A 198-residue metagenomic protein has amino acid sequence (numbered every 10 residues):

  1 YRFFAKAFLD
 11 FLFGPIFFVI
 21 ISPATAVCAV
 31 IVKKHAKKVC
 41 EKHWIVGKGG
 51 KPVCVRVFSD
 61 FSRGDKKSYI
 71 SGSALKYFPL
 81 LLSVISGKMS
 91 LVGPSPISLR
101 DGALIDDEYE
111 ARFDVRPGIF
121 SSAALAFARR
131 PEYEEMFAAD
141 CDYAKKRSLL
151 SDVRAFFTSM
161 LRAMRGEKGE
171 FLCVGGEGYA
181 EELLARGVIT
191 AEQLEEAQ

Functional and structural regions predicted by a protein language model:
Y1-S62, A155-Q198: A hydrophobic, helix-centered structural microdomain
F4-F8, I70, A74-Y77, S148-D152: An acidic site on a long C-lobe helix of protein kinase domains
I16, K67-I70, D142: Generic anion/oxyanion-binding catalytic loop in active/binding sites
A26-V30, K42-V46, F78, D106-F113 (+1 more regions): Intrinsically disordered, low-complexity boundary segments flanking structured domains
K38-Y69, F120-A138: Short, glycine-rich, amphipathic interfacial segments at transmembrane boundaries or analogous
V57-S122, F156-S159: A short, structured surface patch at a secondary-structure boundary
S122-E182: Cytosol-/stroma-facing membrane-proximal "stalk/adaptor" domains immediately downstream of transmembrane anchors
